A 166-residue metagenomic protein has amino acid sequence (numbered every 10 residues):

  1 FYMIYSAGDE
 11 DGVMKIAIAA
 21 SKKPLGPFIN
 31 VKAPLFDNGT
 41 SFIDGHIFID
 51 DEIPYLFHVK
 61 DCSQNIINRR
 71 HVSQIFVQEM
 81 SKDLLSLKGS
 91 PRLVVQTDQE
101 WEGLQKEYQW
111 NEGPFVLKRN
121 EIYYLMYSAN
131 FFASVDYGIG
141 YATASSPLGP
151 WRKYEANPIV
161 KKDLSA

Functional and structural regions predicted by a protein language model:
F1-A166: Carbohydrate-active catalytic/glycan-binding domains of CAZyme proteins, especially the secreted or lumenal ectodomains
